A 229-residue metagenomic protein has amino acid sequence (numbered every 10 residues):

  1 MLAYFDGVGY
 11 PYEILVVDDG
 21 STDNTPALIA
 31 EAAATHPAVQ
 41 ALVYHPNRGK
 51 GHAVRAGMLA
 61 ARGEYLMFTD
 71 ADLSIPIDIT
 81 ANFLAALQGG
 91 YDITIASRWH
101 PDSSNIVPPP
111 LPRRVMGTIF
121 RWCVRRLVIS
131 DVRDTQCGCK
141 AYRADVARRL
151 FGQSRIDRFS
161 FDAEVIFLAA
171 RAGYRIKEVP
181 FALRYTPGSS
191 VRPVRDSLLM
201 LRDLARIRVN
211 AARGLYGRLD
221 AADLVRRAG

Functional and structural regions predicted by a protein language model:
M1, G57, D72, R143 (+3 more regions): Residue-level signature of catalytic and energy-coupling elements of molecular machines, predominantly ATP/GTP-dependent
L2, Y10-S21, L42-Y44: Short beta-strand/loop segment that forms part of the nucleotide-sugar
F5-Y10, A33-V39: Short helix-capping segments at alpha-helix termini
D6, L87-Q88, A170: Anion (oxyanion) recognition and catalysis
D18-A27, L73: A conserved acidic beta->alpha catalytic loop
D19, Y44-P46, T69-A71, V179-F181: Cofactor-binding loops of NAD(P)H-dependent oxidoreductases, dominated by short-chain dehydrogenase/reductases
E31, A38-Q40, Y44-A61, Y65-F68 (+3 more regions): Acceptor/aglycone-binding surface of glycosyltransferases and processive sugar-polymer synthases
W122, I129-D131, Q153-G229: Hydrophobic helical membrane-anchoring modules
